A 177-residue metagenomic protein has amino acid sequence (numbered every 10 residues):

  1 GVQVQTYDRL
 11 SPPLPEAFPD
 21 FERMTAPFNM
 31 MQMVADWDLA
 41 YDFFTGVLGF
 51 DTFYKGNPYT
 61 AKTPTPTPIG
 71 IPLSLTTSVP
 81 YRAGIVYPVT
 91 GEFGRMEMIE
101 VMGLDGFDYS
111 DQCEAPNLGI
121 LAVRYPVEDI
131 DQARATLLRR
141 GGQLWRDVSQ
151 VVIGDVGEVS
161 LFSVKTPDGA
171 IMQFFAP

Functional and structural regions predicted by a protein language model:
G1-P15, F21-V34, D38, Q173: Hydrophobic, ordered structural segments
V2, M33-V47, D51-T63, T67 (+2 more regions): Vicinal oxygen chelate
E22-A26, T76-P80, G91, E114-N117: Short, low-complexity disordered segments enriched in Ser/Pro/Gly and basic
F28, G84, L121-V123: Residue-level detector of short, conserved catalytic/binding motifs and their immediate flanks
P66-G84: Surface-exposed acidic, glycine/proline-enriched linker/cap segments that occur as 15-30-residue helix-coil
